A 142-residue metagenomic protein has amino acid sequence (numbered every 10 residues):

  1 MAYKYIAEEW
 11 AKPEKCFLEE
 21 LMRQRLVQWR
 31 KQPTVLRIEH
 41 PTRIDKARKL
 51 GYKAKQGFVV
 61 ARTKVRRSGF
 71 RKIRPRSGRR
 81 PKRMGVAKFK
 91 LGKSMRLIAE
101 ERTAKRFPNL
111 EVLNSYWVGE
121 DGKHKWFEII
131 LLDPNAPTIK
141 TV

Functional and structural regions predicted by a protein language model:
M1-V142: Ribosome-associated RNA-binding proteins
